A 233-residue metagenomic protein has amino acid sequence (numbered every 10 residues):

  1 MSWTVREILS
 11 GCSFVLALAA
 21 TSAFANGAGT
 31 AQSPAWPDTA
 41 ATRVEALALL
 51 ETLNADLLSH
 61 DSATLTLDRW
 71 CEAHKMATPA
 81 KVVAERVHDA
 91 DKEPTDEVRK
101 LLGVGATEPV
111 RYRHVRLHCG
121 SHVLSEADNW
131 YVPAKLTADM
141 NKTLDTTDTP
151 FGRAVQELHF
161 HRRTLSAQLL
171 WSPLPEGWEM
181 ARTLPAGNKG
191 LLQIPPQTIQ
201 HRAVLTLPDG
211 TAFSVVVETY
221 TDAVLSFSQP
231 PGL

Functional and structural regions predicted by a protein language model:
S2-C12: Bacterial N-terminal signal peptides that target proteins for export
S10-S22: Bacterial N-terminal signal peptides
F24-Y112, R116-H118, H122-L184, K189-I199 (+3 more regions): N-terminal domain-onset segments
E218: Carboxylate/His-rich catalytic cores and anion/metal-binding grooves
